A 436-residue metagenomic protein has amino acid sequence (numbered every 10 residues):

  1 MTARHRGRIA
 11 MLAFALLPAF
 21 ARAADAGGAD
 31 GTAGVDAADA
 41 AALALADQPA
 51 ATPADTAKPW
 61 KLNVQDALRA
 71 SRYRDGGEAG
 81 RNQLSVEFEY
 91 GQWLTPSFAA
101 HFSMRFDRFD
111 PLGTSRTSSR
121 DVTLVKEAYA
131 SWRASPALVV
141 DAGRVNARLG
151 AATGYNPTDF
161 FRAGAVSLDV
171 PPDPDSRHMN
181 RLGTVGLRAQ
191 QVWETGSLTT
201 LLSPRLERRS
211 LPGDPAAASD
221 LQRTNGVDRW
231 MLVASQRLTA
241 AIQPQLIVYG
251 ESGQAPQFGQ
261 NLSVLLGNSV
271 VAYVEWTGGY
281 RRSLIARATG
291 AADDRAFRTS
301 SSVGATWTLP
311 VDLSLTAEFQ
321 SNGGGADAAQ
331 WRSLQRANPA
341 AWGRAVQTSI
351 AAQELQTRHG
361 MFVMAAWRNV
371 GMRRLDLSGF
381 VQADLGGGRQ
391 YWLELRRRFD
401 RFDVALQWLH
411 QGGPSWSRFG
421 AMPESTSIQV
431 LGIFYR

Functional and structural regions predicted by a protein language model:
R22-E78, E89, W93, T117: N-terminal periplasmic/intermembrane-space "pro-region" immediately following the signal or transit peptide
A57, G91-S97, S135-A137, A147 (+10 more regions): Outer-membrane beta-barrel channels and translocator barrels
K58-D66, P96, A100-F102, V140-A142 (+9 more regions): Transmembrane beta-strands of outer-membrane beta-barrel proteins
N63-S71, M104-D107, V145-A147, S203-R205 (+9 more regions): Outer-membrane beta-barrel pore domains and translocons
E78-L84, D121-K126, R181-V185, V192 (+6 more regions): Residues that define the transmembrane beta-barrel architecture of outer-membrane proteins
G91-E207, Q236, G413: Outer membrane beta-barrel
A137, P174-A329: Signature for the C-terminal beta-barrel architecture of outer-membrane proteins
M361-A365, F399-D403, W408-H410, M422-R436: Outer-membrane beta-barrel "beta-signal"
